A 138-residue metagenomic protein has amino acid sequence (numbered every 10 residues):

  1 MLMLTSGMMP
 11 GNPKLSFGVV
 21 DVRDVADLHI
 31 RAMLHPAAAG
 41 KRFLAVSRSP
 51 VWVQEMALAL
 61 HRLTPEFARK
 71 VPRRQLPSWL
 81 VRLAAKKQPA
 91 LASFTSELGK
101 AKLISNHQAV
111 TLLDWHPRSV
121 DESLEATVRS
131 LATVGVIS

Functional and structural regions predicted by a protein language model:
M1-V20, D24: A conserved pocket-lining segment of Rossmann-fold NAD(P)-dependent short-chain dehydrogenase/reductase
P13-F17, L44, E97, T111: Conserved short-loop catalytic and cofactor-binding motifs
V19, P50, L103: Short aromatic/basic micro-patch
D24, E55, Q108: Ca2+-coordinating acidic residues in Ca2+-binding motifs
L28-A90, E122-S138: Mid/C-terminal beta-alpha module of Rossmann-like enzyme folds, strongest in SDR-family dehydrogenases/epimerases
L83-D114: Conserved C-terminal active-site "lid" loop/helix of NAD(P)H-dependent oxidoreductases that clamps the redox cofactor
